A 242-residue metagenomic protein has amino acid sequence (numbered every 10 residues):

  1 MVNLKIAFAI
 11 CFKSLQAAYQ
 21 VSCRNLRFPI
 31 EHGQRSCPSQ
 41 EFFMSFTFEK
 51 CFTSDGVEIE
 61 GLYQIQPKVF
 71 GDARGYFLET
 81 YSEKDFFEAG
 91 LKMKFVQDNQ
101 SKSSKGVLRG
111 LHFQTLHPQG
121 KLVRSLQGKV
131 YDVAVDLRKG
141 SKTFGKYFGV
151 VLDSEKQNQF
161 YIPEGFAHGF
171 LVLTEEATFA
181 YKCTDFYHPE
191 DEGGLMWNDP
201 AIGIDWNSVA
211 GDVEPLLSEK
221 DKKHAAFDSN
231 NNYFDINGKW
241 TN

Functional and structural regions predicted by a protein language model:
F28-P29, P38: Intrinsically disordered, low-complexity segments enriched in serine/threonine/proline/glycine and often basic
R35, S39-F43: Short, Lys/Arg-enriched N-terminal segments with co-localized hydrophobic residues within the first ~10-30 amino acids
F42-N158, T174-E176, C183-N242: Non-catalytic, conserved peripheral segments adjacent to functional cores
